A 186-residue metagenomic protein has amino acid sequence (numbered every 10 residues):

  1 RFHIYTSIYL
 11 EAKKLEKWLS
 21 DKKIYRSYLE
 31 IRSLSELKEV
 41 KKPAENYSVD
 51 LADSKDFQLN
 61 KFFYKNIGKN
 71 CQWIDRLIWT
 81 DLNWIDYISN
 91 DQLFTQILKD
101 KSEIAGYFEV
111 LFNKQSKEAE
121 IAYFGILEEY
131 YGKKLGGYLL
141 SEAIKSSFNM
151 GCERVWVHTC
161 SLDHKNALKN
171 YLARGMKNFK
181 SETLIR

Functional and structural regions predicted by a protein language model:
F2-S48, D53: Acyl-donor-binding surface of acyltransferase catalytic domains
I24-E30, H158, K177-R186: Conserved catalytic-core motifs of GNAT/GCN5-like acyltransferases
K41-R76: Short amphipathic alpha-helix that is part of the acyltransferase structural core
W79, L93, K99-D100, A105-E118 (+1 more regions): A conserved beta-strand-loop-helix scaffold within acyl/acetyltransferase catalytic domains
I126, G132-K145, K169-A173: Conserved acetyl-CoA-binding loop-helix of GNAT-fold acetyltransferases
Y131, V157-A167, L184-R186: Conserved beta-strand-loop-alpha-helix junction that forms the acyl-donor binding cleft
F148-T159: Conserved GNAT acetyl-CoA-binding A-motif
L162-K180: Conserved active-site alpha-helix within GNAT-family acetyltransferase domains
